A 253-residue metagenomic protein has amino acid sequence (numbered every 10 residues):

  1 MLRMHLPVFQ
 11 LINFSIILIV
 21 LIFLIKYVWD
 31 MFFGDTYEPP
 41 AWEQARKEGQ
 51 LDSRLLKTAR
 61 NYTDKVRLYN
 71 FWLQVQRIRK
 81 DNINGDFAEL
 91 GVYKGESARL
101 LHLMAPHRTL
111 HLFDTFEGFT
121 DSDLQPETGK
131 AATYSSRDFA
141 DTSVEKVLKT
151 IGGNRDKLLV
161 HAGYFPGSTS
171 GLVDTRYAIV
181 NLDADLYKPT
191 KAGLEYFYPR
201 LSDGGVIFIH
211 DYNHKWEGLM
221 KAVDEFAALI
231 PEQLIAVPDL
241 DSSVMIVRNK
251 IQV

Functional and structural regions predicted by a protein language model:
L2-L68: Rossmann-like AdoMet
P39-K65, W72, I83-V253: S-adenosylmethionine/decaboxylated-SAM
Q74-R77: Pre-Walker A adenine-sensing motif
R79-D81: Short helix-capping/linker segments at secondary-structure and domain boundaries
